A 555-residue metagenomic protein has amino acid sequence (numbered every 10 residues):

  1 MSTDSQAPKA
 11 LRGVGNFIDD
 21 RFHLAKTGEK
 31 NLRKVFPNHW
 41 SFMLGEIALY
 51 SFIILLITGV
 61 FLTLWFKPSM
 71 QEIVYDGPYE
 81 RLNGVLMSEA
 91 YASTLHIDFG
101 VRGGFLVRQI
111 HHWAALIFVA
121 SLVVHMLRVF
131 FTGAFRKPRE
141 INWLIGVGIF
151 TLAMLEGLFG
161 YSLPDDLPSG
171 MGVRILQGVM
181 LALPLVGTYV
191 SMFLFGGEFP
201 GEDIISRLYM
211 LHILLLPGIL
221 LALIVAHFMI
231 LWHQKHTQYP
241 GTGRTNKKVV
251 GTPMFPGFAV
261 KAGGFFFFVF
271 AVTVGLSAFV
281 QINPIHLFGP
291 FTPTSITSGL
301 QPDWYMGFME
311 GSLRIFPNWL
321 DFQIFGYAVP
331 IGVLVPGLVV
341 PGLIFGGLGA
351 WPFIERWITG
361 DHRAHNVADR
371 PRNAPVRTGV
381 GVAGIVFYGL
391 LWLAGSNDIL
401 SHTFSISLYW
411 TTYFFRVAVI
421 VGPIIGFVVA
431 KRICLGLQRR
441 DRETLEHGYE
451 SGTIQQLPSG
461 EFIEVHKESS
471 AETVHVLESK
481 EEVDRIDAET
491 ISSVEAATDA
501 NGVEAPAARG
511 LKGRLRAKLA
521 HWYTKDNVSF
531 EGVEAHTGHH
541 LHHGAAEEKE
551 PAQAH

Functional and structural regions predicted by a protein language model:
M1-I315, V335-H555: Membrane-embedded alpha-helical bundles that constitute the cytochrome b-like, heme-associated redox core of multi-pass
N318-G337: Short linear, low-complexity motifs centered on an aromatic residue
